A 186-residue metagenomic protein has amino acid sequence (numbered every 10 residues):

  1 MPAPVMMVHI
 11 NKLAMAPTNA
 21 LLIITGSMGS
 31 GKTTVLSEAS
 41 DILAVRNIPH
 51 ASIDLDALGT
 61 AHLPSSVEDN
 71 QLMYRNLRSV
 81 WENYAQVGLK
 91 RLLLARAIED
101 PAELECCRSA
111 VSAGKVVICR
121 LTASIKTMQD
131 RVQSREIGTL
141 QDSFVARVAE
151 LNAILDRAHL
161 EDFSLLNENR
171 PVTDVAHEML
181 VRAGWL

Functional and structural regions predicted by a protein language model:
L13-N19: Phosphate-binding P-loop
I24: Hydrophobic anchor at the beta1->P-loop junction of P-loop NTPases
M28: The conserved Walker
K32: Conserved lysine of the Walker
S37-S79: Conserved substrate/cofactor phosphate-moiety recognition/catalytic segment in nucleotide-dependent phosphotransferases
L72-A113: Glycine-rich phosphate-binding loop used to anchor ATP phosphates in small-molecule kinases, encompassing both
A97, S112-V132: Conserved phosphate-donor/acceptor-positioning beta-strand/loop module used by diverse small-molecule
I137-E178, W185-L186: Small-molecule kinase domains that catalyze NTP-dependent phosphoryl transfer to phosphate-bearing small molecules
